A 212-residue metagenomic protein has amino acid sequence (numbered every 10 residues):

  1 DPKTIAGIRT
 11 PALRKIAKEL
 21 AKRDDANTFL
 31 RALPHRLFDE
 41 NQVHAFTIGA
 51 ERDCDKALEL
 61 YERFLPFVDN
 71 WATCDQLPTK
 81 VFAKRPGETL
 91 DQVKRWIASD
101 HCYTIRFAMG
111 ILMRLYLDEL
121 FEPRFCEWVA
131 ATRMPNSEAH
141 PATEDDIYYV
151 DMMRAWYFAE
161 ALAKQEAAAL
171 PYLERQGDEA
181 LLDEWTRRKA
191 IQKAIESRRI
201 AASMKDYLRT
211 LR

Functional and structural regions predicted by a protein language model:
D1-R212: Alpha-helical scaffold domains
